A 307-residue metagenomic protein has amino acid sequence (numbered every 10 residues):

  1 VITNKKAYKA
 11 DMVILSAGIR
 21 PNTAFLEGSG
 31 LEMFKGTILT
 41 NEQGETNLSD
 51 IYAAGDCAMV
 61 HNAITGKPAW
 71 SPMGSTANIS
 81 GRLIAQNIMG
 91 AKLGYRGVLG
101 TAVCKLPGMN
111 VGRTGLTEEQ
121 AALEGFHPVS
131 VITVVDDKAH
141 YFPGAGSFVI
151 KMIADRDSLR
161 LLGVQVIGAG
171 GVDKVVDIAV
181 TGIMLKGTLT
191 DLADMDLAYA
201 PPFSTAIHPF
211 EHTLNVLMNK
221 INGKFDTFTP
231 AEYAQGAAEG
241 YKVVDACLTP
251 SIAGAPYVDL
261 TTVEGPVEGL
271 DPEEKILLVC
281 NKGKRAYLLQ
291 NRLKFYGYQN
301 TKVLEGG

Functional and structural regions predicted by a protein language model:
V1-A7: Conserved beta-strand-loop-beta-strand element in the redox core of flavoprotein oxidoreductases
T3, L15, A53, V244-D245 (+1 more regions): Redox-cofactor binding/interface segments in oxidoreductases and associated redox assembly factors
A7-L83, A179-G182: FAD-site-proximal beta/loop scaffold in flavoenzymes
C57-G170, P202-T205, P209-G236, Y241: Mid-to-C-terminal Rossmann-like scaffold of FAD/NAD(P)H-dependent oxidoreductases
Q86, G90, T181, N291-F295: Short, well-ordered alpha-helices that flank and scaffold nucleotide-derived cofactor binding pockets
G170-G187: A short, polar/charged loop-to-alpha-helix boundary motif
D191-P201, T205, H212-P230, Q235-K242 (+2 more regions): Rhodanese-like catalytic fold shared by cysteine-dependent sulfurtransferases and DSP/PTP-type phosphatases
